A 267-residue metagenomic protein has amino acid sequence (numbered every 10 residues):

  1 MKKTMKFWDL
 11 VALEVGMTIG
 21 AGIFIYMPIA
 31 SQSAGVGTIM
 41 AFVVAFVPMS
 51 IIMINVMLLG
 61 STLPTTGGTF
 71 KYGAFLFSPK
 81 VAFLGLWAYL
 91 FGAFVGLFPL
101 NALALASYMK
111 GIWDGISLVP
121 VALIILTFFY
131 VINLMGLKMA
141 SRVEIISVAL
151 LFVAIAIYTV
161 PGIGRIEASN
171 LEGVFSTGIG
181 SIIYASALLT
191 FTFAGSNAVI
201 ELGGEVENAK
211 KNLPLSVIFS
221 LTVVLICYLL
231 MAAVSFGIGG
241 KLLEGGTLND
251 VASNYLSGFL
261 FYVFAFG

Functional and structural regions predicted by a protein language model:
M1-G37, M49-I54, T66: Membrane-interface "cap" regions at the ends of multi-pass membrane proteins
M5-F24, G162, V174-S235, F259-G267: Hydrophobic, membrane-embedded alpha-helices of multi-pass small-molecule transporters
D9-L10, T38-F42, A82, L118-A122 (+4 more regions): Residue-level signature of transmembrane alpha-helical entry/exit and packing/kink sites in multi-pass membrane
Y26-S33, A104-W113, R165-S176, G240-D250: Membrane-interface helix termini and inter-helical loops of multi-pass transporters
I29-Q32, A41, I51-L126, Y130-L134 (+2 more regions): Hydrophobic transmembrane alpha-helices that form the core helical bundles of multi-pass secondary transporters
M49, M53, M57, F129-L137 (+2 more regions): Structural signal for membrane-spanning alpha-helices in multi-pass inner-membrane proteins, emphasizing helix cores
K71-G73, S78, G111, I218-G267: TM-loop-TM module centered on a large, flexible mid-protein loop between adjacent transmembrane helices in multi-pass
I116-R165, F175-I179, V217-T222: Membrane-interface loop-to-helix entry segments
